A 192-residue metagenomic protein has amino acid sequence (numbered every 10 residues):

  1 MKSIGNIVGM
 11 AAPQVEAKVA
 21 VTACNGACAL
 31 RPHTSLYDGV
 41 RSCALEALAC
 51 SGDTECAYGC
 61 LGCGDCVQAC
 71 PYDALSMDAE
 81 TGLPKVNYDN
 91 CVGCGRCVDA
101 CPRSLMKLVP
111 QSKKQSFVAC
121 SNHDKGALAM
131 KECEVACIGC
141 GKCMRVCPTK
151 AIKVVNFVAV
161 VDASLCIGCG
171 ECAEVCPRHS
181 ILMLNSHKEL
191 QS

Functional and structural regions predicted by a protein language model:
M1-V146, K150, V175, H179-S192: Ferredoxin-type iron-sulfur electron-transfer modules and their immediate structural context
A151-V158: Cys/His-clustered metal-coordination modules, chiefly Zn-binding fingers
